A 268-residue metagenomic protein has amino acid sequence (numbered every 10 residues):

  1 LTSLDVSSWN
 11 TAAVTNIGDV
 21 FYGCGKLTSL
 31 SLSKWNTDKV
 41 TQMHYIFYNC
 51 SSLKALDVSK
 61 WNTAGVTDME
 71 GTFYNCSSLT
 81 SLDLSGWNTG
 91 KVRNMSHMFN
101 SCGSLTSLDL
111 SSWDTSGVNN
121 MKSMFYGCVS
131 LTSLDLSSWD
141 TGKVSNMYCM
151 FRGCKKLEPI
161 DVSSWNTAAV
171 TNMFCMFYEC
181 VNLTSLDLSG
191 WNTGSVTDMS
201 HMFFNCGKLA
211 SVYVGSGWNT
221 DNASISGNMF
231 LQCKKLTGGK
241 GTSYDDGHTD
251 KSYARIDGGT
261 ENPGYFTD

Functional and structural regions predicted by a protein language model:
L1-D268: Negatively charged
